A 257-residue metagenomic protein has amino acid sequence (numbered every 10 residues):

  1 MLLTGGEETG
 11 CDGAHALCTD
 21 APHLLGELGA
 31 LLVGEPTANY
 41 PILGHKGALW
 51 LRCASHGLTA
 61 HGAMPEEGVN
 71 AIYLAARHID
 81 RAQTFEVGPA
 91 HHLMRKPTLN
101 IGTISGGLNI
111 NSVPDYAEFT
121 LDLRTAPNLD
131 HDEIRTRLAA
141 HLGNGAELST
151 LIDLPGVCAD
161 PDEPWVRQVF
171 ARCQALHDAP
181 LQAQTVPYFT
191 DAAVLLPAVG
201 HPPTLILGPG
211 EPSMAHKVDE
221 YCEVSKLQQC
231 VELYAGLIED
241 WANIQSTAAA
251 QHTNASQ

Functional and structural regions predicted by a protein language model:
M1-W50: Acidic/histidine-rich catalytic neighborhood of metal-dependent amide-processing enzymes
V33-T37, L43, L49-Q257: Metal-dependent amide/peptide-bond hydrolase catalytic core, centered on the "pita-bread" metallohydrolase fold
